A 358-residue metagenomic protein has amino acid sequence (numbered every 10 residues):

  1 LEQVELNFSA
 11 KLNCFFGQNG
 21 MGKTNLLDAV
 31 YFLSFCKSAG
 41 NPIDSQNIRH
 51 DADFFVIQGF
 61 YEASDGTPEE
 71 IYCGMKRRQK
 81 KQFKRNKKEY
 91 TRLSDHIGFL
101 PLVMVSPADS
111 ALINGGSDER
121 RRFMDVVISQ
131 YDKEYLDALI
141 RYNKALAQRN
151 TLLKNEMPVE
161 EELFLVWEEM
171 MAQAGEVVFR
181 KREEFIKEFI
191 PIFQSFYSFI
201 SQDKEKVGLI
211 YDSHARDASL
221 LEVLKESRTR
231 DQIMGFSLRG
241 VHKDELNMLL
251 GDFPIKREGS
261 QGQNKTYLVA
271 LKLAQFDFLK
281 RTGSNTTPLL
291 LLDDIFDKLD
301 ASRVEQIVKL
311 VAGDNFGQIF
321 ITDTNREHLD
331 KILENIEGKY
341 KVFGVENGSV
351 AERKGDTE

Functional and structural regions predicted by a protein language model:
L1-Q18, V159-Q173, V177-L289, K298 (+4 more regions): Conserved NTPase motor "head" modules and their coupling/switch loops across ABC/AAA+ ATPases, GTPases, and GHKL ATPases
K23: Conserved lysine of the Walker
F32-I43, A274-T282: Post-Walker A helix-loop "phosphate-sensing" segment adjacent to the P-loop in P-loop NTPases
S34-I113, S117-E119, D125-Y131, Y135 (+3 more regions): Nucleotide-state sensing region of NTPase/ATPase domains
G59, Q318-N325: Structural recognition of the conserved hydrophobic beta-strand(s) that form the central parallel beta-sheet of P-loop
Y90-E169, Q173, G283, E352-R353: A conserved P-loop NTPase coupling/switch region
D293-I295: Walker B catalytic acidic pair
